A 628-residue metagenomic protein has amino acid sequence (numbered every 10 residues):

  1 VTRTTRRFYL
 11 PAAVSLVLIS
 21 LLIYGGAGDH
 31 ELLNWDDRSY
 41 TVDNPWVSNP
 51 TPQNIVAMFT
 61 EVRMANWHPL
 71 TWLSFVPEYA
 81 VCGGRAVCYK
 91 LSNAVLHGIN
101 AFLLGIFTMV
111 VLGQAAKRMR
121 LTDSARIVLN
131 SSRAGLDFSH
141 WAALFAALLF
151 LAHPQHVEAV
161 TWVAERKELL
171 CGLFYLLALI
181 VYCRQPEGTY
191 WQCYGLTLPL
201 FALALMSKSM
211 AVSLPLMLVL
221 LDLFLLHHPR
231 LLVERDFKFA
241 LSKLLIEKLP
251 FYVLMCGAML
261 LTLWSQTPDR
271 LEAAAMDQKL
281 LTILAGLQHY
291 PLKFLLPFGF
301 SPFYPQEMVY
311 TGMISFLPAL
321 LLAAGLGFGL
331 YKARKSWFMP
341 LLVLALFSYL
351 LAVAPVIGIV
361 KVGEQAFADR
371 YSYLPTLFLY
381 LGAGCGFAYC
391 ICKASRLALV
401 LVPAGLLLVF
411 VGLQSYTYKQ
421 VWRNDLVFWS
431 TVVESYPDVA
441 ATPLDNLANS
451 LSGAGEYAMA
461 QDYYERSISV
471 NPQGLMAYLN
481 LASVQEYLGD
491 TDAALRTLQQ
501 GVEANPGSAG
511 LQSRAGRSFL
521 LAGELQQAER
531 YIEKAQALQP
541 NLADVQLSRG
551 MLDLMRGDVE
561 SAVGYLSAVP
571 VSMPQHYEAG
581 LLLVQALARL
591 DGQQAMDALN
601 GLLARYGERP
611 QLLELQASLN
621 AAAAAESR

Functional and structural regions predicted by a protein language model:
V1-G489, G510: Polytopic membrane enzymes that build or remodel cell-surface glycoconjugates and lipids
V1-R3, Y416, L426-R628: C-terminal luminal/periplasmic domains and tails of membrane-associated envelope-modifying transferases
